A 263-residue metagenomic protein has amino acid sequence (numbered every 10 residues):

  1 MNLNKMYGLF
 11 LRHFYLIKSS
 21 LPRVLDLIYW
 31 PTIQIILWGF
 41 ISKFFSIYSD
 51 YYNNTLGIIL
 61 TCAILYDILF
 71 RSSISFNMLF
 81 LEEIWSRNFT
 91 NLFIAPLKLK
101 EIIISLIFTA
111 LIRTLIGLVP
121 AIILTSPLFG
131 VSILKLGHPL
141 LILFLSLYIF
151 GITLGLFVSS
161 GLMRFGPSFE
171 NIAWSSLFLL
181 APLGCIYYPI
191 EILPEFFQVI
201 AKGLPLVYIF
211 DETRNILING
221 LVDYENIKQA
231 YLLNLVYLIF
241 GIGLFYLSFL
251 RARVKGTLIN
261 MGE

Functional and structural regions predicted by a protein language model:
M1-E263: Hydrophobic transmembrane alpha-helices and immediately adjacent juxtamembrane helices of multi-pass inner-membrane
